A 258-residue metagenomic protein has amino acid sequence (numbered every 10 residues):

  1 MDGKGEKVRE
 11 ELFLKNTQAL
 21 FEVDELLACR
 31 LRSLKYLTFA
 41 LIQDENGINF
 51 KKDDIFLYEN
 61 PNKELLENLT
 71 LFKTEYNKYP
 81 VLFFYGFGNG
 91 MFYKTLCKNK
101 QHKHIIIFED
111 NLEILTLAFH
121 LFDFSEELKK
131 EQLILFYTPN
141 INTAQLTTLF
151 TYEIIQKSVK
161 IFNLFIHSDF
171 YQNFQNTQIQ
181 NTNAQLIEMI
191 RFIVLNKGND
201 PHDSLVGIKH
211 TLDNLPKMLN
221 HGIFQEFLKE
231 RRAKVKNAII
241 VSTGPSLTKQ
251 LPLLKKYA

Functional and structural regions predicted by a protein language model:
M1-A238, P245-Y257: N-terminal donor/sugar-recognition subdomains of glycan-related enzymes, prototypically the membrane-proximal stem
